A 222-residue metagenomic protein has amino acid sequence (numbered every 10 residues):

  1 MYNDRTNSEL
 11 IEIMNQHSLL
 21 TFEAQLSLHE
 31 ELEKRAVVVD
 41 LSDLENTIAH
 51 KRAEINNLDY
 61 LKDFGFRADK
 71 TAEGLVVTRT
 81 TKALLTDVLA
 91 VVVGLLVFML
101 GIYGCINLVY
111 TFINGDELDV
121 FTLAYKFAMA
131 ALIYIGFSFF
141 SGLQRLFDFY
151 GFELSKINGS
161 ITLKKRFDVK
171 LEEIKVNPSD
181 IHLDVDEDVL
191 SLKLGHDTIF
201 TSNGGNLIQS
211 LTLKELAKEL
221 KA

Functional and structural regions predicted by a protein language model:
M1-K34: Eukaryotic low-complexity, mixed-charge intrinsically disordered interaction/regulatory segments enriched in acidic
H29-I55: Short, charged early-sequence alpha-helical segments and their helix-coil boundaries
T47-T86: Cytosolic juxtamembrane N-terminal segments of multi-pass membrane proteins
F64-K70, F152-S155, I181-L183, L192: Short, exposed beta-strand/loop patches in secreted or surface proteins that constitute
V76-V77, Y134-E173: Conserved beta-hairpin
T81-G151: Alpha-helical transmembrane spans
S160-F200: Acidic, Ser/Thr-rich low-complexity segments on the non-lumenal side of membrane proteins
E187-A222: A membrane-cytosol interface segment of integral membrane proteins
